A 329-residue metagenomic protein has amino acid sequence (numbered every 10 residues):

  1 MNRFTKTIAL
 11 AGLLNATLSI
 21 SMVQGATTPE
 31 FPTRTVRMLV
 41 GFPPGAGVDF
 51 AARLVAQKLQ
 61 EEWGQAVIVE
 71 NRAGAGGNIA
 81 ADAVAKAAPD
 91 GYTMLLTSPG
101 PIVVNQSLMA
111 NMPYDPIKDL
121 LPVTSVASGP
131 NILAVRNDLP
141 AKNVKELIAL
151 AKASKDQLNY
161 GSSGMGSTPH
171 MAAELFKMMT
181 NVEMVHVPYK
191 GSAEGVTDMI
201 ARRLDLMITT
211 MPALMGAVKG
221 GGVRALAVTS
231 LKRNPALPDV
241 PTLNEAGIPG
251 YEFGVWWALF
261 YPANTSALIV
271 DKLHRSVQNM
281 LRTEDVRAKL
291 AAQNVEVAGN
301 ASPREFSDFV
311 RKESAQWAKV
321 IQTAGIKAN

Functional and structural regions predicted by a protein language model:
M1-T33, K145, N329: Short, low-complexity disordered leader/linker segments with a strong preference for bacterial N-terminal type II
G25-K118, Q157-N159, N181-I208, N300 (+1 more regions): N-terminal (or domain-start) structured segment
A26-T28, D119-V123, N244-G250: Short beta-strand/turn micro-motifs at beta-sheet edges
T33-T35, T180-V182, E245, A267-N329: An extracytoplasmic/periplasmic, membrane-proximal ligand-sensing/linker region
K86-Y92, P99, S107-E194, L243 (+1 more regions): Hinge/capping helix and adjacent helix->loop/strand transition within the periplasmic-binding protein
P101-N111, H170, L175-M179, L206-V240: A ligand-binding cleft/hinge motif common to bilobed small-molecule-binding domains
L214-T283, K312-A315, V320: C-terminal lobe and pocket-closing loops of periplasmic/extracytoplasmic Venus-flytrap solute-binding proteins
